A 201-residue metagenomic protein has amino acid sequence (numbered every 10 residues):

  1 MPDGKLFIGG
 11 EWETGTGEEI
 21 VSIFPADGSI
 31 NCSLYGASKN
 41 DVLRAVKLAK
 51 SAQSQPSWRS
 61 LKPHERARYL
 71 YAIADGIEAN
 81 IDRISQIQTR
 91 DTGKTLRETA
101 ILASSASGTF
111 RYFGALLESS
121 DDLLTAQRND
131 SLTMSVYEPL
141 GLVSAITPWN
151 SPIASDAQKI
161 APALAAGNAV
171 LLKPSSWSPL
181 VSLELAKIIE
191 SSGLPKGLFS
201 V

Functional and structural regions predicted by a protein language model:
M1-L34, E65-A72, S120-I146: Terminal low-complexity tails and localization/encapsulation signals of metabolic enzymes
T16, V42, I81, T99 (+2 more regions): Alpha-helix N-cap/helix-start motif
V21, S33, I87, E98 (+2 more regions): Conserved beta-strand positions that form and line the central face of beta-propeller blades
N31-S120: Glycine-rich loop-to-alpha-helix module at the N-terminal edge of alpha/beta enzyme cores
D121-V201: Rossmann-like NAD(P) dinucleotide-binding subdomain of oxidoreductase/dehydrogenase enzymes
